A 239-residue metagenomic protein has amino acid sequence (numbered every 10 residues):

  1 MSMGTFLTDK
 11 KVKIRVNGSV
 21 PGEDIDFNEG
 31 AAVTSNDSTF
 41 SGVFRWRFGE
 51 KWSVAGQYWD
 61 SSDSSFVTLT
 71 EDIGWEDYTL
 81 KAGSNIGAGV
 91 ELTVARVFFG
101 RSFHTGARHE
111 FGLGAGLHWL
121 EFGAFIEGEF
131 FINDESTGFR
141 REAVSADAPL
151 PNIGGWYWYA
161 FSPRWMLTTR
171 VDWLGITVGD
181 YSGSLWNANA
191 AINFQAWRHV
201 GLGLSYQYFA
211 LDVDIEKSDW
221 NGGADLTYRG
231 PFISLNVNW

Functional and structural regions predicted by a protein language model:
M1-N17, F27-S62, F98, S182-A190: Transmembrane beta-barrel domains of bacterial outer-membrane proteins
M3, G42-W46, V97-R101, A115-L117 (+4 more regions): Residues on the lipid-exposed face of transmembrane beta-strands in outer-membrane beta-barrel proteins
M3-L7, G56-D60, L113-W119, Y157 (+3 more regions): Transmembrane beta-barrel strands of outer-membrane/channel proteins
K11-S38, D60-T93, L120-A148, I176-Y181 (+1 more regions): Extracellular/periplasm-exposed beta-strand and loop segments of Gram-negative cell-envelope proteins, dominated by
K51-V54, H109, P163-L167, R198-L202: Repeated loop/turn-to-beta-strand initiation elements of outer-membrane beta-barrel proteins
L92-F98, T105, E110: Ordered, amphipathic secondary-structure segments that act as subunit-interaction surfaces in large macromolecular
L150-V171: A contiguous binding-surface segment within folded domains or other stable secondary-structure elements
M166-G179, G183: Transmembrane beta-strand segments that form the barrel wall of outer-membrane beta-barrel proteins
